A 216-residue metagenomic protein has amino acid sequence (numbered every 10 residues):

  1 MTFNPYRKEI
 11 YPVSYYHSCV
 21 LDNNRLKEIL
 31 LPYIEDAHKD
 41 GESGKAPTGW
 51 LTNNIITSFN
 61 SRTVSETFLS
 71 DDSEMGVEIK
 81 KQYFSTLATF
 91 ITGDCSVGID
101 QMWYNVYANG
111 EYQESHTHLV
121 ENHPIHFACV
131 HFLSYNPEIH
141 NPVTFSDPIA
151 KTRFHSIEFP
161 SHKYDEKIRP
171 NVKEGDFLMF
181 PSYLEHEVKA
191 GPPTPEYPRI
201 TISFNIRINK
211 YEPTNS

Functional and structural regions predicted by a protein language model:
M1-D94, Y112, P142: Non-heme Fe(II)/2-oxoglutarate
K8, S96, L119-I125, T194-P198: A generic structural micro-feature
V13, I99, H140, D165 (+1 more regions): Short edge beta-strand segments in beta-sheet-rich domains
L21, F132-S134, N205-N209: Solvent-exposed residues in well-ordered beta-strands and their adjoining turns, especially edge/terminal strands
T92-M102: A short coil-to-beta-strand element that immediately follows conserved catalytic motifs
M102-Y104, C129-H131, I202-I206: A structural signal for short, well-ordered beta-strand segments
N105-M179: Catalytic core of non-heme Fe(II) oxygenases with the double-stranded beta-helix
F159-S216: Catalytic core of Fe(II)/2-oxoglutarate
